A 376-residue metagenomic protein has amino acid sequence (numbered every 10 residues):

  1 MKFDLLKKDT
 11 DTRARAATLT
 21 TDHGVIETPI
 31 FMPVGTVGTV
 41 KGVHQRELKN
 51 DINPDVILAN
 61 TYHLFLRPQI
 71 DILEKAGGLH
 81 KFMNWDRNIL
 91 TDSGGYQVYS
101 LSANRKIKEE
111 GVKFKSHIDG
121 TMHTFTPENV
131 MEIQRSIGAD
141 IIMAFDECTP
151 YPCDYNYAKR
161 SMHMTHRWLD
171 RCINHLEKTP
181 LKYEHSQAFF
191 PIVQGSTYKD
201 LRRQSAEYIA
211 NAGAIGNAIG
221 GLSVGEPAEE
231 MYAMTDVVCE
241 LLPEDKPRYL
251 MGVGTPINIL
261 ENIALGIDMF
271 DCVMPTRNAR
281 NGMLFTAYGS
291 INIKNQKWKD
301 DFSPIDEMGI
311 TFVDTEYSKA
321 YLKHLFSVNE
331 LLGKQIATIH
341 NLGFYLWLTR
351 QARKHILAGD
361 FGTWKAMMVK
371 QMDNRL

Functional and structural regions predicted by a protein language model:
M1-K182, Q296-K299: Non-catalytic, usually N-terminal nucleic-acid engagement modules in DNA/RNA processing proteins
M1-T20, I26-M32, K41-G42, D146-C153 (+1 more regions): C-terminal extensions of enzymes
G24, I57, D92, Q134 (+5 more regions): Conserved, mostly hydrophobic/aromatic
P33, H63-F65, Y96-Q97, T149-P150 (+5 more regions): Short, solvent-exposed loop/turn segments at secondary-structure junctions
N129, I133, I137, R160 (+6 more regions): A non-catalytic, amphipathic alpha-helix used as a structural packing/dimerization or gating element in enzyme scaffolds
G138, L169, I173-L176, P180 (+4 more regions): Structural signal for hydrophobic packing residues in well-ordered secondary-structure cores of soluble enzyme domains
Y151-Y155, K159, G216-L222, L331-K334: Glycine- and acidic
H175, T179, E184-I305: Glycine-rich phosphate/ribose-binding loops and adjacent secondary-structure elements that form binding surfaces
